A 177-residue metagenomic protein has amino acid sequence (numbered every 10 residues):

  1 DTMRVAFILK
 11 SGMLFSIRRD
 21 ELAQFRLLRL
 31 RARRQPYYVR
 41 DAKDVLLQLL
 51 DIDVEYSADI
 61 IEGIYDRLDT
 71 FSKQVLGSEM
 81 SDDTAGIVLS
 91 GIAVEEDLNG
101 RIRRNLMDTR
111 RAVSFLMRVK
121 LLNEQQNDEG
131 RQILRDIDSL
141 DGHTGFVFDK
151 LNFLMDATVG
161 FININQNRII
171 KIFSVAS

Functional and structural regions predicted by a protein language model:
D1-Q125, R131-H143, I172-V175: Peripheral, non-transmembrane regulatory/ligand-interaction domains of membrane transport proteins
E96, G100, M155-V159, N163: A conserved cytosolic signaling coiled-coil/coupling helix that links sensory/transmembrane modules
L134, M155-T158, N167-I170: Generic hydrophobic alpha-helical scaffold/packing signal
G145-F153: Two-component histidine phosphotransfer core
N165-S177: Bilayer-spanning, highly hydrophobic alpha-helical transmembrane segments
